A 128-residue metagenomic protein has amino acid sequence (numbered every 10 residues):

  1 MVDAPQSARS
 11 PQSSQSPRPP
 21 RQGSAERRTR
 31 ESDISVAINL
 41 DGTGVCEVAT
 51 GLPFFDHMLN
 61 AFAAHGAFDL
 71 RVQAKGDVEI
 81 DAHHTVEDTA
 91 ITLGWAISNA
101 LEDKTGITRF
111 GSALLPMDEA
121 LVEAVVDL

Functional and structural regions predicted by a protein language model:
V2-Q6, P17-L128: N-terminal intrinsically disordered, cationic/polar leader segments that include organellar targeting peptides
R9-Q15: Intrinsically disordered, low-complexity tandem-repeat regions
